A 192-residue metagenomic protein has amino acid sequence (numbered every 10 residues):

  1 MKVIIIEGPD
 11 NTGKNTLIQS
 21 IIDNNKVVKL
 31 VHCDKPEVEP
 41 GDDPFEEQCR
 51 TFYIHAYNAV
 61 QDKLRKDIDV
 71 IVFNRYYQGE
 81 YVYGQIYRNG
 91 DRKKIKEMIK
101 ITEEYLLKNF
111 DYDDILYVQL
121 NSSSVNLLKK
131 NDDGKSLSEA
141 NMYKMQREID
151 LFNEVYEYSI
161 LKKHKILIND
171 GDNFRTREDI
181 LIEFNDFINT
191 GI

Functional and structural regions predicted by a protein language model:
V3: Walker A (P-loop) ATP-phosphate-binding motif of ABC ATPase nucleotide-binding domains
I6: Hydrophobic anchor at the beta1->P-loop junction of P-loop NTPases
P9: P-loop (Walker A) phosphate-binding loop of NTP-binding proteins
T12, T16-K66: Conserved substrate/cofactor phosphate-moiety recognition/catalytic segment in nucleotide-dependent phosphotransferases
C33-K35, F73-G84, Q119-S123: Short loop/turn segments at strand-loop or loop-helix junctions that form parts of catalytic or ligand-binding pockets
D67-I71, D114-L116: Loop/turn-to-beta-strand initiation segments
Y83-E157: A glycine- and Lys/Arg-enriched "phosphate-lid" helix/loop adjacent to the NTP-binding pocket of small-molecule kinases
D133-I192: NTP-dependent small-molecule kinase module
